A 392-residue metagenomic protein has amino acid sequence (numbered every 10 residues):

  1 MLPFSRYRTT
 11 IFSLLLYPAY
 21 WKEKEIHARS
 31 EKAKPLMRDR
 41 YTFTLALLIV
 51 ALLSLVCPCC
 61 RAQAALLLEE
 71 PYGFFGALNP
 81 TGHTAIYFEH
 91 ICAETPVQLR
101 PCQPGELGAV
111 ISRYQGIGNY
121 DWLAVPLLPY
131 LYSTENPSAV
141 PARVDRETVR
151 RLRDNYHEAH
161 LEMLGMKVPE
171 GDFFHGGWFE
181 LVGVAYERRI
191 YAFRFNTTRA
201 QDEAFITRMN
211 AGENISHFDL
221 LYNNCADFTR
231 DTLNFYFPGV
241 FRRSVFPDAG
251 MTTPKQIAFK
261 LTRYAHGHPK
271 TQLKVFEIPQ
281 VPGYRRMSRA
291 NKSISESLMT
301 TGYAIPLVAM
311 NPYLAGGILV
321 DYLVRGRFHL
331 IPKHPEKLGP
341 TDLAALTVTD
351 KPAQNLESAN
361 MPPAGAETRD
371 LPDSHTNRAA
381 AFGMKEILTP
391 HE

Functional and structural regions predicted by a protein language model:
P35-A46: Bacterial N-terminal signal peptides that target proteins for export
A46-L55: Bacterial N-terminal signal peptides
Q63-L67, G73, T81-H83: N-terminal regions that are enriched for targeting/export leaders and immediately downstream pro/stem segments
L78-C92, L233: Catalytic nucleophile-His microenvironment captured as a short glycine-rich beta-strand/loop that brackets
T84, E94-T95, P101-H160, G171 (+3 more regions): Soluble extramembrane regions of membrane proteins in the secretory/endomembrane system
R153-E392: Activation targets extended, charge/polar-rich intrinsically disordered C-terminal tails
